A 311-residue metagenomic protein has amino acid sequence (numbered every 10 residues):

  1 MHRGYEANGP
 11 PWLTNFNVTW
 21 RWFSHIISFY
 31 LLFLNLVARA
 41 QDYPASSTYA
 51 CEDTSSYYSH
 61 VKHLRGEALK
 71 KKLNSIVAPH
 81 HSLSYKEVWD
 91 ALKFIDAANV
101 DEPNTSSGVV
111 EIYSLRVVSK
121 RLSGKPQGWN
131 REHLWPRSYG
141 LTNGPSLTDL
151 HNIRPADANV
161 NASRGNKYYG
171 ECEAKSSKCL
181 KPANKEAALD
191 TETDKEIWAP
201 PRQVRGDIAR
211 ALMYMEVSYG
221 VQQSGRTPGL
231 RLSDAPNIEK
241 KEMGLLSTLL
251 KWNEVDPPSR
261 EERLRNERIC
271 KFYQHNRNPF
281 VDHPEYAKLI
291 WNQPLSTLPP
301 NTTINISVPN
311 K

Functional and structural regions predicted by a protein language model:
E6, W12-I26: Bacterial N-terminal signal peptides that target proteins for export
P10, V18-W20, Y49, G170 (+1 more regions): Secreted/extracellular small peptides and ectodomain modules produced from precursors
S24-N35: Bacterial N-terminal signal peptides
Q41-I112, S296-P300, I304-K311: N-terminal module-boundary/linker segments of secreted carbohydrate-active enzymes
V117-V118, G124-N130, L134-K311: Domain-level detector of nuclease and nuclease-like folds in predominantly extracellular/periplasmic contexts
